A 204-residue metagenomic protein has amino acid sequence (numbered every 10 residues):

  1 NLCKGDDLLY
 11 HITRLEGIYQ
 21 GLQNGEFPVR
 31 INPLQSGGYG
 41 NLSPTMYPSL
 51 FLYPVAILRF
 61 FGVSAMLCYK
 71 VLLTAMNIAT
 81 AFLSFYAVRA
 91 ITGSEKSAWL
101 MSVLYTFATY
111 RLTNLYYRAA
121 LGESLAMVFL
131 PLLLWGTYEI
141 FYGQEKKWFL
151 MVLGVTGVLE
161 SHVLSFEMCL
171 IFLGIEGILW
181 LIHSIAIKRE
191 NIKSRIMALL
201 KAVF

Functional and structural regions predicted by a protein language model:
N1-I91, E95-F129, G136, G157-L164: Active-site lumenal/periplasmic loops and adjacent helix-entry segments of GT-C-fold, multi-pass membrane
K4, R59, K70, K96 (+4 more regions): Context-gated lysine
V71, W99-V103, W148-L153, F166-L170 (+1 more regions): Hydrophobic alpha-helical transmembrane segments
Y86-G93, R111, E139-Y142, L179-R189: Juxtamembrane transmembrane-helix termini
L125-Y142, F172-L179: Specific aromatic-rich, kink-prone transmembrane helix
L133-F149, V158, H183-I187: Membrane-interface transmembrane helices that cradle and orient dolichyl/undecaprenyl
C169-F204: Perimembrane helix-loop-helix junctions
